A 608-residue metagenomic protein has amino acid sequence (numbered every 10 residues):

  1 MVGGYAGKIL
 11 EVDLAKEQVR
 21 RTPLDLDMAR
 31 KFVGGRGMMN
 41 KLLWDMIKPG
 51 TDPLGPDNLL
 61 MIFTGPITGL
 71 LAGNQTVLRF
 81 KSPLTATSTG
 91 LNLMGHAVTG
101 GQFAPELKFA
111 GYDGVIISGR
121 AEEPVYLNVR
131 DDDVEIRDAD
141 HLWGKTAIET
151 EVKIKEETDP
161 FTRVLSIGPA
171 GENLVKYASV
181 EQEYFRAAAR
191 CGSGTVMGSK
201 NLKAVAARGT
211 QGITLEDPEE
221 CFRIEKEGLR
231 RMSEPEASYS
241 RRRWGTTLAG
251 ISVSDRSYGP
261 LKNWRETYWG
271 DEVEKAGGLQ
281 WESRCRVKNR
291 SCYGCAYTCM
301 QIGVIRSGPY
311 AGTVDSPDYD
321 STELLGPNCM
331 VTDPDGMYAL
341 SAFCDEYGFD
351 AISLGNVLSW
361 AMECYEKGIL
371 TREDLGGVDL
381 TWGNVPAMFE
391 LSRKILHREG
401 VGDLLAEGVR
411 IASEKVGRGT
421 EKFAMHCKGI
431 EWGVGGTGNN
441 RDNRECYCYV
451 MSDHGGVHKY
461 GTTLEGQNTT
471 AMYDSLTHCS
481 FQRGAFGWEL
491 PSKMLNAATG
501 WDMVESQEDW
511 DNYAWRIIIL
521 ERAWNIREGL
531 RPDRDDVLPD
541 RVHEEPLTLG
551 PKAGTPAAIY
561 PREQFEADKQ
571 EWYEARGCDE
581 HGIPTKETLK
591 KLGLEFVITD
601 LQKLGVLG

Functional and structural regions predicted by a protein language model:
M1-E272, G278-C285, E346: Basic, polar low-complexity surface loops/patches
K155-L165, P169-C191, M197-G608: Extended C-terminal regions of large enzymes
